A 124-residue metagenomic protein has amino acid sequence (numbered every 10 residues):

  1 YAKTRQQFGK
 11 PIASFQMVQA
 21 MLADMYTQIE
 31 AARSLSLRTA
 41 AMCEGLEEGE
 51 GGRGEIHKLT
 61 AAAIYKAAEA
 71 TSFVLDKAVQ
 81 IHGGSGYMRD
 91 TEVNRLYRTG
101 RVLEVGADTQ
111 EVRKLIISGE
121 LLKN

Functional and structural regions predicted by a protein language model:
Y1-N124: Alpha-helical interface subdomain recognition
